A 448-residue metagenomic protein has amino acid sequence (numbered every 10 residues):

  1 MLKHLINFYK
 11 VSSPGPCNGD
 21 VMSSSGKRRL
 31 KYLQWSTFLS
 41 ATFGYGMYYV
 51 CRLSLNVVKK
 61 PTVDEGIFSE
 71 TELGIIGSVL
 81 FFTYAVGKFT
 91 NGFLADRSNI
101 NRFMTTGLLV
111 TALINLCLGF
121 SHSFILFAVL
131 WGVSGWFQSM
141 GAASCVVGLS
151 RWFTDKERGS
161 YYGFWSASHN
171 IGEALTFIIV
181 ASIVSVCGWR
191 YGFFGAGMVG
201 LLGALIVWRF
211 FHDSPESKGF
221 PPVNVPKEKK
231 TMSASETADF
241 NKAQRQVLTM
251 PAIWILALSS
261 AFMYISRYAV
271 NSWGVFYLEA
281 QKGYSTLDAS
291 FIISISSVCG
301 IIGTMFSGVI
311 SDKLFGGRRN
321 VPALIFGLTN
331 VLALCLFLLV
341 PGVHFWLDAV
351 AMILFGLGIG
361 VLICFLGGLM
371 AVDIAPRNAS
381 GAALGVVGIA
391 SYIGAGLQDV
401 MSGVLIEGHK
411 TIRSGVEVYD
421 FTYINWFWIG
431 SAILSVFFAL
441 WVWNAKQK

Functional and structural regions predicted by a protein language model:
L53, F81-F89, E173-A174, S297-M305 (+2 more regions): Residue-level signature of mid-helix packing/kink "hotspots" within the transmembrane helices of 12-pass Major
L55-V57, M250-S307, I363, Q398-S402: Extracytoplasmic gate region of multi-pass secondary transporters
I67, N99, F120-I125, G283 (+1 more regions): Helix-breaking motifs and short loop linkers at transmembrane-helix boundaries and internal kinks in secondary membrane
V86-I125: Conserved MFS/SLC helix-loop-helix module at the cytosolic interface between two early adjacent transmembrane helices
R97-L108, D312-G327: Cytoplasmic membrane-interface "Motif A"-like loop-to-helix N-cap segments of 12-TM Major Facilitator Superfamily
L109-H122, L328-G342: C-terminal ends and interior cores of transmembrane alpha-helices in multi-pass membrane transporters/permeases
L130-I171: Cytoplasmic helix-loop-helix junction between adjacent transmembrane helices in 12-TM secondary transporters
W165-E216: Helix-loop-helix hairpin linking two adjacent transmembrane segments in secondary transporters
